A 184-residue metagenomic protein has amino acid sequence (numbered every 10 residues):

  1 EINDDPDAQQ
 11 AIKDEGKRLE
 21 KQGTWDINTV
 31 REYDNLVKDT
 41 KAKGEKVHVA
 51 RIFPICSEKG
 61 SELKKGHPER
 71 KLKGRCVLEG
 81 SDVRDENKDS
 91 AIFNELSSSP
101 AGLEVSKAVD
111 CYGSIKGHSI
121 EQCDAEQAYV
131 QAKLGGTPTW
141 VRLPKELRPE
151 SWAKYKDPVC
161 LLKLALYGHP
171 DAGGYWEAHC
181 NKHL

Functional and structural regions predicted by a protein language model:
E1-L184: Nucleic-acid-interacting cores, centered on viral/eukaryotic replication and modification enzymes
